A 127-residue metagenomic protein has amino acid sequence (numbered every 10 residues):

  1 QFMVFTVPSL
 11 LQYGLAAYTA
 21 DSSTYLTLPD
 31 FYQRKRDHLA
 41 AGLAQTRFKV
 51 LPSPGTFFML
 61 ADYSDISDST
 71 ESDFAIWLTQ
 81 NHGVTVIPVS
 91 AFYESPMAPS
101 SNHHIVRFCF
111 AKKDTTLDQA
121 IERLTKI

Functional and structural regions predicted by a protein language model:
Q1-I127: PLP-dependent class I/II
